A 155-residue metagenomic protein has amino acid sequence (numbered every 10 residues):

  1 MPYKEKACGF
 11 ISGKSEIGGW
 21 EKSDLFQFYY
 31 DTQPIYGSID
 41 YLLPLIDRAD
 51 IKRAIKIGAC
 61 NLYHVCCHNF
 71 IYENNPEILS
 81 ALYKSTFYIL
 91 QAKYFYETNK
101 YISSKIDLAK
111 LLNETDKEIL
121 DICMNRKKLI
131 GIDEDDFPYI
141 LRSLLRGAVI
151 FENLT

Functional and structural regions predicted by a protein language model:
M1-L79: Conserved NTP/Mg2+-binding pocket subregion across the NTase superfamily
L45-T155: Conserved nucleotidyltransferase catalytic core and NTase-mimicking acidic/glycine-rich helix/loop elements in nucleic
